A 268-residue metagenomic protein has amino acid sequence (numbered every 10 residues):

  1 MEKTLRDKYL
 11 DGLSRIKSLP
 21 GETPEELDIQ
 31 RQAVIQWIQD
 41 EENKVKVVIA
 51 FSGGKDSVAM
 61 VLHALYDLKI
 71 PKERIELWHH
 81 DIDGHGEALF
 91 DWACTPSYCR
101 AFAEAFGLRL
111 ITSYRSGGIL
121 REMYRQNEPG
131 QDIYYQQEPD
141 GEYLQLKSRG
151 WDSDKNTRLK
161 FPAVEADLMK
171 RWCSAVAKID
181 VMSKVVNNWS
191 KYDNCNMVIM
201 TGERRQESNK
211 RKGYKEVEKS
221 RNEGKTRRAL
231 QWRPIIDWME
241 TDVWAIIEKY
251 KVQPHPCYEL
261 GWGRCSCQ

Functional and structural regions predicted by a protein language model:
M1-A50, K55-Q268: Nucleotide-activated chemistry modules centered on ATP-dependent adenylation/adenylyltransferase
